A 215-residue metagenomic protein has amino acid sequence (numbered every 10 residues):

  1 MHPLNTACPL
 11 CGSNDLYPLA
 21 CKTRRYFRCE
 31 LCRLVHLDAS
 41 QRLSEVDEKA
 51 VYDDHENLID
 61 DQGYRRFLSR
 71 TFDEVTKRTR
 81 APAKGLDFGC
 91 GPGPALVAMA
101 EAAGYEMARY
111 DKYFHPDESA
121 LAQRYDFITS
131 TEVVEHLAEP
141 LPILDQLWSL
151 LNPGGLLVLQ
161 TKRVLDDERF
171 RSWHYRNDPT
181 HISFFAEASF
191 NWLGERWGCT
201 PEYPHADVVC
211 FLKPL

Functional and structural regions predicted by a protein language model:
M1-F127, T131, L144-D145, Q160 (+5 more regions): Conserved N-terminal segment of class I S-adenosyl-L-methionine
A20, V97, E139-P140, E168-F170: Short glycine-/acidic-enriched loop or helix-start segments at secondary-structure transitions that form or flank
R80, A138, N152: Short conserved AdoMet
T129-E139: A short SAM/SAH-binding and catalytic strip from SAM-dependent methyltransferases
L144-P153: A short glycine-rich, Lys/Arg-flanked "PGG" loop and its adjoining helix->strand segment in the class I
G154-K162: Conserved beta-strand signature within the Rossmann-like core of class I S-adenosyl-L-methionine
K162-S183, A188-S189: Short, glycine-/aromatic-enriched active-site segment of Class I SAM-dependent methyltransferases
